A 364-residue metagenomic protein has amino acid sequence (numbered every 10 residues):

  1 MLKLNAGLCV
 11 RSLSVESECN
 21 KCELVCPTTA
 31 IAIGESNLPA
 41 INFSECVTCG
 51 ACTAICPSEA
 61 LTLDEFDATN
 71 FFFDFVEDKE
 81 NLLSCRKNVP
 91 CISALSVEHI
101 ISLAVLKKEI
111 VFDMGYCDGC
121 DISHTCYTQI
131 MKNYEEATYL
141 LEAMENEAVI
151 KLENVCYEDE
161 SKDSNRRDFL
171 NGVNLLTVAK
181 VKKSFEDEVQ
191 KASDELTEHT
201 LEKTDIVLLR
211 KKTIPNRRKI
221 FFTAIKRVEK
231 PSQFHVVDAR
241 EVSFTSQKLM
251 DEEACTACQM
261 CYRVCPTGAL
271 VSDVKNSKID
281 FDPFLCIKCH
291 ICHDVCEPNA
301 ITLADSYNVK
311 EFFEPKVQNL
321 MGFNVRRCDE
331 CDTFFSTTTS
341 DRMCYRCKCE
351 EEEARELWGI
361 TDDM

Functional and structural regions predicted by a protein language model:
M1-C56, A60: Extreme N-terminal leader/targeting regions
M1-N20, N70-F71, E77-V274, D294 (+3 more regions): Non-ligating segments of multi-cofactor redox enzymes
I31-A32, C52, L61, L270-V271 (+2 more regions): Short hydrophobic beta-strand motif reused across regulatory alpha/beta modules
L38-I41, N70, K278-F281, K310: Minor-groove-contacting beta-hairpin "wing" of winged helix-turn-helix DNA-binding domains
A40-T48, M250-C255, D280-I287, Q318: Flexible gly/pro/ser-rich segments immediately N-terminal to CXXCH heme-c attachment motifs in exported/periplasmic
S44, E65, F71-E77: ABC transporter nucleotide-binding domain
S44-G50, P283-C289, S340-E351: Cysteine-rich micro-motifs
I279-F281, C286-K288, H293-I301: Extended hydrophobic/aromatic segments used for targeting, binding, or gating
